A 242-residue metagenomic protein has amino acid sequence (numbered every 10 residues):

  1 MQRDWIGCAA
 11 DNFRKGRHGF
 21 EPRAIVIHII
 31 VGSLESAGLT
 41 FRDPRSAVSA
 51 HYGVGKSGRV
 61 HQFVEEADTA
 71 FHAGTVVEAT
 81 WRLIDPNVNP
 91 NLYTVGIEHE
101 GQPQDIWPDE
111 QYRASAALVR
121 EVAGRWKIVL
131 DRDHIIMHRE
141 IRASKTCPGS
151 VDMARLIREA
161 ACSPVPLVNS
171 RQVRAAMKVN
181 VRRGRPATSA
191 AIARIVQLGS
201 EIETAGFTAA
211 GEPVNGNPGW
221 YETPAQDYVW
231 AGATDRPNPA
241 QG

Functional and structural regions predicted by a protein language model:
M1-A9, R14-G19, L92-T94, E100-N169 (+1 more regions): Basic/polar, cationic surfaces and motifs that engage anionic cell-wall and phosphate/carboxylate ligands
M1-P90: N-terminal catalytic cores of peptidoglycan-degrading enzymes
A24-H28, H51-V54, R59-V64, T94-H99 (+3 more regions): Structural recognition of the beta-strand scaffold that forms the well-ordered cores of secreted hydrolase catalytic
I29-V31, V64, V122-W126, G206: Sec/Tat-exported extracytoplasmic proteins
V31-L34, S57-V60, E66-F71, G101-I106 (+3 more regions): Solvent-exposed loop/turn segments at secondary-structure junctions within structured extracellular/periplasmic domains
V165-R183, R194-L198, D235-G242: SH3-family beta-barrel domains
R185-A191: Short alpha-helix capping/helix-loop boundary micro-motifs
R194-R236: SH3/SH3-like beta-barrel superfamily modules
